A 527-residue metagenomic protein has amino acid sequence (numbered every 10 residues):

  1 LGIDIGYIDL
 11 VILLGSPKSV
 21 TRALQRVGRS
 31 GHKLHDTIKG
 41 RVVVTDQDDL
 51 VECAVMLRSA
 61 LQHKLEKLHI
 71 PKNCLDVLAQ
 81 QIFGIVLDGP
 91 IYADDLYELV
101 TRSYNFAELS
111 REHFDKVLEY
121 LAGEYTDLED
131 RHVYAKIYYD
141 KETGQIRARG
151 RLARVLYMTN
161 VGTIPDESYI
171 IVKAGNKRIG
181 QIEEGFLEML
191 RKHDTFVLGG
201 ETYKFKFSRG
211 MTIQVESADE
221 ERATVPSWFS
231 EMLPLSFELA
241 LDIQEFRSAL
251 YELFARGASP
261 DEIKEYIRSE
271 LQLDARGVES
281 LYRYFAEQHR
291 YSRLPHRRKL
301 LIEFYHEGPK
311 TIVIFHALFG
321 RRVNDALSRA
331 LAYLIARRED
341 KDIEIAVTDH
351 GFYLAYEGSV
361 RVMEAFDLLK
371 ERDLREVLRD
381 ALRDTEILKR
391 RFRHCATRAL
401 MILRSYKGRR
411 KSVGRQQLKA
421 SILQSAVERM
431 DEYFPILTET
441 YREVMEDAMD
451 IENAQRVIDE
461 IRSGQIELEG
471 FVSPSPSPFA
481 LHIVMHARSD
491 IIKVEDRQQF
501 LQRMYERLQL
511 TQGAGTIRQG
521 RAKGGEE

Functional and structural regions predicted by a protein language model:
L1-G2, I12: Conserved two-lobed SF2 helicase motor
L10-P71: Conserved segment of the helicase C-terminal RecA-like domain
P17, V43-Q47, L68-D76, A107-R111 (+4 more regions): Conserved phosphate/pyrophosphate-binding and hydrolysis machinery centered on Walker-type P-loop NTPases, extending
D88-D94: Short capping segments at the starts of secondary-structure elements
Y97-V100, Y104-Y169, E183, P226-S227 (+1 more regions): Extended, highly charged accessory segments
R191-H193, L198-G199: Loop/turn positions that initiate beta-strands
E201-G210: Short beta-strand-centered aromatic/proline hotspots
R209-P226: Short, solvent-exposed secondary-structure boundary/capping segments
